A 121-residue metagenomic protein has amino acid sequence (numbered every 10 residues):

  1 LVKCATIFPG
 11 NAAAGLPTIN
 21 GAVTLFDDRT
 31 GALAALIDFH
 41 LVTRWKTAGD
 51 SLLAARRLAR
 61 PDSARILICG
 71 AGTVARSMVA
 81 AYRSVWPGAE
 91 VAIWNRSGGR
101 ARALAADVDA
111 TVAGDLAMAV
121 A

Functional and structural regions predicted by a protein language model:
L1-R44, L52, D62: N-terminal ligand-binding/catalytic initiation module
L58-R65, P87: Short helix-loop-beta connector
G70-G72: Glycine-rich Rossmann-fold phosphate-binding loop(s) that bind the pyrophosphate of adenine dinucleotide cofactors
A75-R76: N-terminal Rossmann-fold NAD(P) dinucleotide-binding loop
S84-V108: NAD(P)-binding Rossmann-fold cofactor-contacting core
D109-A121: Short acidic low-complexity segments
